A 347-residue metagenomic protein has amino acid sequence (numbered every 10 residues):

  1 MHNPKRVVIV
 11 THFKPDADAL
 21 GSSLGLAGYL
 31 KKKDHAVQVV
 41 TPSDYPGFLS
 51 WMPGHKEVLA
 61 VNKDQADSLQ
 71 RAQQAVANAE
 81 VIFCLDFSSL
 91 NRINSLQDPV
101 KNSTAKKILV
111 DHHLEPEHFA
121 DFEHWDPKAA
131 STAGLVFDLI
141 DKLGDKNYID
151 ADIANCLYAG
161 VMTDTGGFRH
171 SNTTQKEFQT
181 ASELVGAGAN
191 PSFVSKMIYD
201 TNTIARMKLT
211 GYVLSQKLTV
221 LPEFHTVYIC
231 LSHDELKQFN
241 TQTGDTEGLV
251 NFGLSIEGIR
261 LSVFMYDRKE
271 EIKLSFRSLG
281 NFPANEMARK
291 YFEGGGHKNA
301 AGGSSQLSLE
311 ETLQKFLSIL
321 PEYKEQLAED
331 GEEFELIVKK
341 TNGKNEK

Functional and structural regions predicted by a protein language model:
H2-F13, G21-P53, A60, R71-Q73 (+3 more regions): Hydrophobic helix-and-loop "lid/oligomerization" segment in the mid-to-C-terminal part of catalytic domains
V10, K14, C84, L109-V110 (+1 more regions): Generic enzyme active-site microenvironment
A17-S23, L90-N94: Short glycine/serine/threonine-rich phosphate/pyrophosphate-binding segments that cradle anionic phosphate groups
G25-A27, P99-N102, W125-D126, Q179: Glycine-rich, phosphate-binding/catalytic loops in enzymes
G54-L59, N102, W125-K128, G280: Short, hinge-like loop/turn segments at secondary-structure boundaries
V61-F122: Active-site cofactor/cluster-binding pocket
V110-T180: Short alpha-helices
